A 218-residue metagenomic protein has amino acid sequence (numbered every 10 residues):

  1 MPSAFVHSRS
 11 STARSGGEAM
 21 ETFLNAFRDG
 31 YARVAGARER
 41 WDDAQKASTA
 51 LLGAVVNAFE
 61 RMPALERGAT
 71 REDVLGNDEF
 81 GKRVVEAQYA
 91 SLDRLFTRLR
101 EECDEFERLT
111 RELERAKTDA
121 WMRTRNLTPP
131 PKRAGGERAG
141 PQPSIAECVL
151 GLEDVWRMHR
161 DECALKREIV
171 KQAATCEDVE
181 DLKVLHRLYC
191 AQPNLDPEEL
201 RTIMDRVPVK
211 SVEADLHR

Functional and structural regions predicted by a protein language model:
P2, V6-A54: N-terminal alpha-helical scaffolding segments that mark the starts of alpha-solenoid/helical-repeat architectures
R14, E18-R28, L52-D154: Extended, amphipathic alpha-helical coiled-coil scaffold segments used for oligomerization/tethering in eukaryotic
R115-R218: Charged, alpha-helical coiled-coil and adjacent rod-like segments in eukaryotic scaffold subunits that mediate
